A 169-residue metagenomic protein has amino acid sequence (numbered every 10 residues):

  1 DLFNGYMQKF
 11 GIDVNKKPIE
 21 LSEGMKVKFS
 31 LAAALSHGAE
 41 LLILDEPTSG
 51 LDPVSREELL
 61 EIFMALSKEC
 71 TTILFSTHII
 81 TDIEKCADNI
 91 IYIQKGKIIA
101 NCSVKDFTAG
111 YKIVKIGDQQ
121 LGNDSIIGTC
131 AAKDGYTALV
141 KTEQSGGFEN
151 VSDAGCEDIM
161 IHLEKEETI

Functional and structural regions predicted by a protein language model:
D1-G5, K105, D134, A154: Generic alpha-helical secondary structure signal
D1-L74, H78-T81, K85-D88, Q94: ABC transporter nucleotide-binding domains
M7, L60, T108, E157-I161: Conserved protein kinase catalytic domain
G11, K112, E164-K165: A generic structural signal for secondary-structure junctions that act as hinges or helix/strand caps at the edges
I12, I98, G147-N150: Short N-terminal micro-motifs specific to bacterial/archaeal maturation and metal-cluster initiation sites
L42-P47, Q119-D124, E143-E149: Short, surface-exposed beta-strand/loop "edge" segments at domain boundaries and coil↔beta transitions
L59-V140: ABC transporter nucleotide-binding domain
I127-I169: C-terminal coupling/interaction segments
